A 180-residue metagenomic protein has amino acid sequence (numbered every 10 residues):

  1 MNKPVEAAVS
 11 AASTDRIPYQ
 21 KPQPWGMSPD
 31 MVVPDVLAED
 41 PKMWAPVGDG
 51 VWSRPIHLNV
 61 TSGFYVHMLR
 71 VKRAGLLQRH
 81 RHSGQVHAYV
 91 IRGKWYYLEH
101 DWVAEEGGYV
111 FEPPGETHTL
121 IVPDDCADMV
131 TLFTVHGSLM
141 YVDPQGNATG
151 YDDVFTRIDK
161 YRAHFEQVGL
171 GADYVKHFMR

Functional and structural regions predicted by a protein language model:
M1-G63, D159-K160, F165-R180: A short, N-terminal "cap"/entry segment at the start of jelly-roll beta-barrel domains of the cupin/DSBH fold
S53-P55, V66-M68, H87, Y109-F111 (+1 more regions): Conserved hydrophobic/aromatic beta-strand scaffold that supports enzyme active sites
R54-G63, G75-Q85: Active-site region of the double-stranded beta-helix
V60, W95-T119: Short acidic-glycine-tyrosine-enriched beta hairpin
G63-F64, R81-S83, W102-V103, P123-D125: Short glycine/proline-enriched turns and hinge-like loops at secondary-structure junctions
K72-A74, H82-E99, E105: Glycine- and acidic-residue-biased ligand/ion/polar-headgroup-sensing regions
P114-P144: Ligand-binding loop in jelly-roll beta-barrel domains
C126, G137-R180: Intrinsically disordered, low-complexity, charge-dense segments enriched in Lys/Arg and Glu/Asp interspersed
